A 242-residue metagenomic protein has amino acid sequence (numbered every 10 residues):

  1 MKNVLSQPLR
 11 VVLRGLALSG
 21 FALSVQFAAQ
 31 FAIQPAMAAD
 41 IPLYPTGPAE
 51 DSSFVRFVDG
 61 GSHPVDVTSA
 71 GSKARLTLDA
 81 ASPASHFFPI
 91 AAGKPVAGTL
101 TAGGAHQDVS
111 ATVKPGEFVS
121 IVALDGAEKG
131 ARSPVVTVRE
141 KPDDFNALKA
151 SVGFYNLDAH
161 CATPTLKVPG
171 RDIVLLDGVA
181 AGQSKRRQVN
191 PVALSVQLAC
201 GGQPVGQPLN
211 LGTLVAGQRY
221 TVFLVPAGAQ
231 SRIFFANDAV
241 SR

Functional and structural regions predicted by a protein language model:
M1-V4, M37: Intrinsic-disorder-linked linear interaction elements in eukaryotic regulatory proteins
N3-S24, A29: Bacterial N-terminal signal peptides that target proteins for export
A29-A38: Sec/Tat signal peptide C-region and signal peptidase I cleavage site
M37-R242: Intrinsically disordered, low-complexity polar regions and short flexible loop motifs
